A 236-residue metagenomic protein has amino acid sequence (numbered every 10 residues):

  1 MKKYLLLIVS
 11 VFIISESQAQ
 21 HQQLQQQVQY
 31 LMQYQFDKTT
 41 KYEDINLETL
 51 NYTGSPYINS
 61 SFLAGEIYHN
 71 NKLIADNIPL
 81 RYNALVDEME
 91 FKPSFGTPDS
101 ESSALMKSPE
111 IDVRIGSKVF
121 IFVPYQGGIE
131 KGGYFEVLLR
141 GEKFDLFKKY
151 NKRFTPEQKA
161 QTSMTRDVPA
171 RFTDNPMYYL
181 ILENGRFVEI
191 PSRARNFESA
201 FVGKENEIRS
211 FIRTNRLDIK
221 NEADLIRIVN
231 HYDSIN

Functional and structural regions predicted by a protein language model:
M1-Q25, I228: Bacterial Sec-dependent N-terminal signal peptides
S17-N51: Sec-dependent signal peptide cleavage junction
Q23-Q26, E110, N196, E207: Exposed alpha-helical structural elements
Q26, Q35-K38, Y179-L182, F197-A200: Short hydrophobic/aromatic-rich motifs at helix boundaries and adjacent loops
N46, L50-A64: N-terminal ordered "arm"
I58-N59, L63-E189: Aromatic-patch recognition
E189-S192, E198-N236: Long, compositionally biased interface segments
